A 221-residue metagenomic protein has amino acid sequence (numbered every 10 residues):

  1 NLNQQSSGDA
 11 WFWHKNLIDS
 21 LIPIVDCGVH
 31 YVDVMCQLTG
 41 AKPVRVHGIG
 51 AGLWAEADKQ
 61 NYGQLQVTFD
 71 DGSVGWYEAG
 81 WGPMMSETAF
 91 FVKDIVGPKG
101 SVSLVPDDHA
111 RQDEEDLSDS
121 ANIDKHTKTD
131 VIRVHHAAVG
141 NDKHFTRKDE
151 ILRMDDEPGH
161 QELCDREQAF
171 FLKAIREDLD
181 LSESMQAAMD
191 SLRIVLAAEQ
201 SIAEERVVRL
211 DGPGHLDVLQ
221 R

Functional and structural regions predicted by a protein language model:
N1-A57, G63-L65, P83, E205: Predominantly a Rossmann-like dinucleotide-binding segment in NAD(P)-dependent oxidoreductases
D19-V25, S86, M154-E162: A short glycine-threonine-serine/GTX helix/turn-capping micro-motif
V25-G28, S182-A188: Conserved loop-to-helix N-cap of the C-terminal "lid" that shapes the substrate pocket in Rossmann-like
F69, V92-Q186, V208, G214-R221: C-terminal glycine/acidic-rich active-site capping loop/insertion
W76-A79, V105: Beta-strand scaffold of nucleotide-dependent catalytic cores
I194-E204: Short arginine-rich
